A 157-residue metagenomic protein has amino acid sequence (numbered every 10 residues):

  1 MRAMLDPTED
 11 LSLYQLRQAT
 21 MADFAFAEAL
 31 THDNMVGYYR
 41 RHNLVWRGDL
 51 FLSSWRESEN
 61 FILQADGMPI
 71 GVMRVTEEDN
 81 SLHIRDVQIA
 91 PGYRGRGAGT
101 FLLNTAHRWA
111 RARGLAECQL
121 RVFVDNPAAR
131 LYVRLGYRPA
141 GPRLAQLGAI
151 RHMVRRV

Functional and structural regions predicted by a protein language model:
E9, E59-M73: Conserved beta-hairpin
L11, L52, N60, E78 (+2 more regions): C-terminal "cap" of GNAT-fold acetyltransferases
Y14-A29: A short beta-loop-alpha structural element at the N-terminal edge of CoA-dependent acyl/N-acetyltransferase catalytic
E28-S58: Conserved GNAT-fold acetyl-CoA-binding loop/helix
M68-T76, S81-Q88: Conserved beta-strand in the GNAT
R85, A90, R94, F123: Residue-level recognition of the GNAT/N-acetyltransferase active site
I89, G95-R108, V133-R134: Conserved acetyl-CoA-binding loop-helix of GNAT-fold acetyltransferases
